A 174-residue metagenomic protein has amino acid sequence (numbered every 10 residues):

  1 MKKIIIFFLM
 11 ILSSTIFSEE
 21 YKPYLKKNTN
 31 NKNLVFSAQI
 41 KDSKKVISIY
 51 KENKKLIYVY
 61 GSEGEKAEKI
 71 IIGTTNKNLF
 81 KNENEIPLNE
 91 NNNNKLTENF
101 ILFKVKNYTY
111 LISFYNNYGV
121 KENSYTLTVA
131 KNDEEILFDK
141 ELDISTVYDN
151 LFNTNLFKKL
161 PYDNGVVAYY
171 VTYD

Functional and structural regions predicted by a protein language model:
I4-S13: Sec-dependent N-terminal signal peptides
L12-E20: Bacterial Sec-dependent signal peptides at the C-terminal "C-region" and cleavage site
E19-N82, N91-K95, N99, K106-N107 (+2 more regions): Extracellular/luminal recognition modules and glycoprotein regions
E85-P87: Blade-loop segments of beta-propeller domains
K159-D174: Short, low-complexity, Pro/Ser/Thr/Gly-rich segments in the mature regions of secreted, periplasmic
